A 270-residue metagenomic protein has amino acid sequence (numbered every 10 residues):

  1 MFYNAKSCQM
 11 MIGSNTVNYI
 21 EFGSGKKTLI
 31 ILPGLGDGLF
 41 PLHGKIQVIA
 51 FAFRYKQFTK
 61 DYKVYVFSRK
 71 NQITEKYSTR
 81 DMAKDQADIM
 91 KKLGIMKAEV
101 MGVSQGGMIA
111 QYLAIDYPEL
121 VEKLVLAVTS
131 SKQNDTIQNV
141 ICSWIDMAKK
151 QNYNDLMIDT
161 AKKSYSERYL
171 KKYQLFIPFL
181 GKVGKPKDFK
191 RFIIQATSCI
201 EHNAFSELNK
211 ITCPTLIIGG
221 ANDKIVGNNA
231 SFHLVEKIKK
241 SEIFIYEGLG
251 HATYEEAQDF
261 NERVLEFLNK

Functional and structural regions predicted by a protein language model:
Q9-I73: Conserved HGGG/HGGXW glycine-rich cap/lid loop of the alpha/beta-hydrolase fold
D81-A98: Conserved acidic catalytic loop of the alpha/beta-hydrolase fold
A98, G102-G107, G220: Conserved alpha/beta-hydrolase "nucleophile elbow" surrounding the catalytic nucleophile
M108-Q111, I115, E122-Q151: Flexible "cap/lid" loop of the alpha/beta hydrolase fold
D135-Q138, D155-I200, S206-E207: Conserved alpha/beta-hydrolase catalytic His-Asp/Glu region
I211, I217-G219, D223: Short beta-strand/loop motif that positions the catalytic acidic residue of the alpha/beta-hydrolase fold
N229-A252: Catalytic histidine neighborhood in serine/cysteine hydrolases with alpha/beta-hydrolase-type architecture
L249-N261: Catalytic histidine-centered segment of alpha/beta-hydrolase-like enzymes
